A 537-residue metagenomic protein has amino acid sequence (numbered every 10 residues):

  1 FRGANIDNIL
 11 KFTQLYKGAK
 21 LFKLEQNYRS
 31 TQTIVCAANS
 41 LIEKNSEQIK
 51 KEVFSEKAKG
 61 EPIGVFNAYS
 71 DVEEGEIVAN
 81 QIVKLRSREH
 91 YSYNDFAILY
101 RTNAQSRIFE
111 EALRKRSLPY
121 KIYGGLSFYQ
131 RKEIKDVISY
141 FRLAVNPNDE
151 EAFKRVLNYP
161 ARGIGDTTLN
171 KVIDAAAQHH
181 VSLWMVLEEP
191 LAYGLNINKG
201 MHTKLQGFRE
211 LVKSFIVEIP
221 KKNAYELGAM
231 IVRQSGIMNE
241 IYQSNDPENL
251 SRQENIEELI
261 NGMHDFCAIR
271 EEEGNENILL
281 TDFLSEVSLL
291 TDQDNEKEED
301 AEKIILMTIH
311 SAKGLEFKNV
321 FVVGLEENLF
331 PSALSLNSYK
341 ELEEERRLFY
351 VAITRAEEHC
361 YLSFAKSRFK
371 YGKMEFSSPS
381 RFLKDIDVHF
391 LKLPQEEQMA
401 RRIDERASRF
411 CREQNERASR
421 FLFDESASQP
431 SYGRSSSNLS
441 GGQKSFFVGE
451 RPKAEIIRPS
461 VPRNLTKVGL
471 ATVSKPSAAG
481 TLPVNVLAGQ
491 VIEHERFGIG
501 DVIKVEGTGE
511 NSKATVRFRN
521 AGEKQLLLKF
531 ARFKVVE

Functional and structural regions predicted by a protein language model:
F1-K11, Q26-S30, I231: Conserved helicase NTPase motor core
R2, T13-N27, L187: Conserved phosphoryl-transfer catalytic core
K17-K20, Q26-P119, R142-N146, H202: Helicase P-loop NTPase motor core
K59-G60, A301, G509-E510: Short acidic/glycine-enriched loop/turn segments that link adjacent beta-strands
S106-L118, R131, I138-K392, L422: Conserved helicase C-terminal RecA-like lobe
S117-S127, L526: Conserved RecA-like helicase motor-core motifs
G324-E523, F530-E537: C-terminal accessory regions
